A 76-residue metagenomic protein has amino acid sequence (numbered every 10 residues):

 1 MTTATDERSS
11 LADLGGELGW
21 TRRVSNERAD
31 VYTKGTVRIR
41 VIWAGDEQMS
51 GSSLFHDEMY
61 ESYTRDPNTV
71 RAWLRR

Functional and structural regions predicted by a protein language model:
M1-A29, M59-N68: Negatively charged, low-complexity tracts enriched in Asp/Glu with abundant Ser/Thr
L18-E47: Amphipathic, interaction-prone secondary-structure segments
I39-R65: Intrinsically disordered, low-complexity regulatory segments enriched in Ser/Thr/Pro and charged residues
R71-W73: Catalytic cores of nucleic-acid endonucleases
